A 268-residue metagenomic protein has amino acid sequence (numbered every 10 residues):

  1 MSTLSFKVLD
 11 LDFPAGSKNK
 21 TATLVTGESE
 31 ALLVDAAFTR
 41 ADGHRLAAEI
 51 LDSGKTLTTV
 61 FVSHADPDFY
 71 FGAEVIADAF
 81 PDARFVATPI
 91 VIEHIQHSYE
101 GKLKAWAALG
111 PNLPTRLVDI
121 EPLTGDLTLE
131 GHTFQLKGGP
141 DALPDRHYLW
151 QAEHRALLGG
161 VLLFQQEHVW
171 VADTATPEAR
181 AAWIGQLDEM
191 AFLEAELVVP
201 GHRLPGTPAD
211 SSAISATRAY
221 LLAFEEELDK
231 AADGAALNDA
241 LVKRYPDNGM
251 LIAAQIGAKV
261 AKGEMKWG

Functional and structural regions predicted by a protein language model:
S2-D52, Y148-G160: Conserved beta-strand hairpin/beta-sheet module of binuclear metal-dependent hydrolase folds, prominently
S2-L11, A107-L109, T128-T133: Short Pro/Gly-enriched beta-strand edge/turn motifs at strand-loop
V25, D35, I50, H64 (+6 more regions): Divalent metal-coordination and catalytic microenvironments
V25, T124-L129: Short acidic-hydrophobic surface loop/beta-edge motif
V34-A36, T58-D66, V86-P89, L157-G160 (+1 more regions): Active-site neighborhood of phospho(di)ester-bond hydrolases with catalytic His/Asp-centered motifs
F38, T133, P140-D141, R146-S215 (+1 more regions): Metallo-beta-lactamase
A48-D126: Active-site HxH/HxHxD metal-binding segment of metal-dependent hydrolases
H94, F192-L197, P205-G268: Accessory terminal helices/loops
